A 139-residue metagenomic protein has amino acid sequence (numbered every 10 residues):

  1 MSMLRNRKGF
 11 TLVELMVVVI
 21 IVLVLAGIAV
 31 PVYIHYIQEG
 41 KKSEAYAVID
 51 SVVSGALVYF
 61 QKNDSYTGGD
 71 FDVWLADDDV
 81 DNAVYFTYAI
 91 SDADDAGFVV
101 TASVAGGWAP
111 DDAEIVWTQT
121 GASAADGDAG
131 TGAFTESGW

Functional and structural regions predicted by a protein language model:
M1-F10: N-terminal leader/signal peptides at the extreme start of proteins
R7, V19, G97: Short coil/loop residues immediately preceding or within conserved phosphate-binding loops of NTP-utilizing enzyme
F10-T11, I34: Short loop immediately C-terminal to the Walker-B catalytic DE motif in ABC-type ATPase nucleotide-binding domains
M16-V32: Alpha-helical hydrophobic helix detector
Y36, V48-D64: N-terminal alpha-helical signal peptides/signal-anchor transmembrane segments
E39, S43-Y46: Juxtamembrane membrane-water interface segments immediately C-terminal to a transmembrane helix
V58-W139: Periplasmic/extracellular, small/polar-rich flexible segments of pilin-like filament-forming proteins
